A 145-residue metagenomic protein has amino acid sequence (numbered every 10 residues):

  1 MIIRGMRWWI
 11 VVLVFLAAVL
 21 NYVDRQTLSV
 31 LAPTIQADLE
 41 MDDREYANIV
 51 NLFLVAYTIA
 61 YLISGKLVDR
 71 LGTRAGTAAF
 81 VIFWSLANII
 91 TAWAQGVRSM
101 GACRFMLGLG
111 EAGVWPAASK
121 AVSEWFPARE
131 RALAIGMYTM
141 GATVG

Functional and structural regions predicted by a protein language model:
W9-D43: Extracytoplasmic
V14-A18, L54, N88, G96-M100 (+1 more regions): Helical-face signature of the major facilitator-like transporter fold
A18, V50, L54, V81 (+1 more regions): Small-residue-rich transmembrane alpha-helices and their cytosolic helix-loop interfaces in multi-pass secondary
Q26, L54-L62, A112: Residue-level signature of mid-helix packing/kink "hotspots" within the transmembrane helices of 12-pass Major
E40, G72, W93-S99, G110 (+1 more regions): Helix-breaking motifs and short loop linkers at transmembrane-helix boundaries and internal kinks in secondary membrane
I59-V97: Conserved MFS/SLC helix-loop-helix module at the cytosolic interface between two early adjacent transmembrane helices
C103-G141: Cytoplasmic helix-loop-helix junction between adjacent transmembrane helices in 12-TM secondary transporters
